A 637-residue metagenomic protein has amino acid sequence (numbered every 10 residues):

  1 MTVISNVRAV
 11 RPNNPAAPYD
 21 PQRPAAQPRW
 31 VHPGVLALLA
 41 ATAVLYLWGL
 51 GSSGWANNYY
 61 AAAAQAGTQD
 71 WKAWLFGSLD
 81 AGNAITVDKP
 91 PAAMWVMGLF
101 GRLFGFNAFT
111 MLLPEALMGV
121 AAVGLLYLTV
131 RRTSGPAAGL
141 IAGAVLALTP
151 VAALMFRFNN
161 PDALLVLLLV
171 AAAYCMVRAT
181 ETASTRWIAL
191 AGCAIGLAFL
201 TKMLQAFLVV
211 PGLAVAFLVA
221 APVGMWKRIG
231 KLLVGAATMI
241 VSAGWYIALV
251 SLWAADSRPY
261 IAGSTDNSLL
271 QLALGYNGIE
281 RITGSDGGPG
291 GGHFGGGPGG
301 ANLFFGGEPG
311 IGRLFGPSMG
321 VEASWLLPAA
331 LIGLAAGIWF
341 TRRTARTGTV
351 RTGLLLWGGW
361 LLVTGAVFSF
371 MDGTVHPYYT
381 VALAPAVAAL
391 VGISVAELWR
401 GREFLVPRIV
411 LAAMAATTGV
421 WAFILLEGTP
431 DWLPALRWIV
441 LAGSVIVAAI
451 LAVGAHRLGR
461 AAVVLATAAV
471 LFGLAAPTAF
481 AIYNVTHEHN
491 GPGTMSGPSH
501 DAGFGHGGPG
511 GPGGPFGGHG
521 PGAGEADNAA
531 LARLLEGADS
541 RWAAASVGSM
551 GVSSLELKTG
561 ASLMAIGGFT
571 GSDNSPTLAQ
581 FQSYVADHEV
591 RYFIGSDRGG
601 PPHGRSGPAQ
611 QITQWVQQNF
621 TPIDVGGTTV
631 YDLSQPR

Functional and structural regions predicted by a protein language model:
M1-G287, G296-I409, T417-W421, Y483 (+1 more regions): Membrane-integral, polyisoprenol-dependent glycosyltransferases of the GT-C/oligosaccharyltransferase superfamily
Y59, A63, P91, W95 (+12 more regions): Extracytoplasmic/secreted proteins, especially bacterial periplasmic and envelope-associated proteins
T180, G571-Q580: Short, charged, surface-exposed secondary-structure boundary motifs
A255, A262, A469-F472, P601: Intrinsically disordered, low-complexity regulatory segments in eukaryotic proteins
S285-E308, D501-G522: Low-complexity, proline/glycine-enriched hydrophobic segments characteristic of transmembrane helices
R402-D501: Transmembrane helical bundles and short interhelical boundary loops of multi-pass, membrane-embedded
A475-G571, A586-W615, F620-Q635: Short periplasmic/luminal acceptor-recognition loop of GT-C membrane glycosyltransferases, typified by
A579-Q582, S634-R637: Short, surface-exposed amphipathic charged segments that create phosphate/polyanion-binding patches used for binding
